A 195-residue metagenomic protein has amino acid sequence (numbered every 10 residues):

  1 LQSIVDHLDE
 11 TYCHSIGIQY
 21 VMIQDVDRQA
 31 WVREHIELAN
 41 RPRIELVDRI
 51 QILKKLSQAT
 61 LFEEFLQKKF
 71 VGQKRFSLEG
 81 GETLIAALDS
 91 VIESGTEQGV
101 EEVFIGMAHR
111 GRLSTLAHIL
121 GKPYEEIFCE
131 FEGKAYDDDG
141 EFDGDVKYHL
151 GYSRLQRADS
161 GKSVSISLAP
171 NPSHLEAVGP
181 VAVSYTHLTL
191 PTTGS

Functional and structural regions predicted by a protein language model:
L1-L84, V100, Y136-D138: Extended, charge-enriched "interface" segments that sit outside catalytic cores
V5, L84-I92, V178-A182: Short, hydrophobic/amphipathic alpha-helical packing segments that form internal helix faces or helix-helix interfaces
Q24, I105-A108, F128-F131: Glycine-rich, histidine-containing beta strand-loop boundary motifs that form or position
R43-F62, G133-V183: Active-site cores of enzymes that catalyze phosphoryl transfer or operate on phosphate-rich substrates
L66-E125: Active-site pocket-lining segments that scaffold enzyme catalytic pockets across diverse folds
R75-E82, S165-E176, S195: Alpha-helix capping and helix-loop boundary segments enriched in small/acidic/polar residues
H109, H118, E130-G133, D137: Helical catalytic core of nucleic-acid polymerases
T186-T192: Conserved small/polar residues in nucleotide/adenosyl-binding loops
